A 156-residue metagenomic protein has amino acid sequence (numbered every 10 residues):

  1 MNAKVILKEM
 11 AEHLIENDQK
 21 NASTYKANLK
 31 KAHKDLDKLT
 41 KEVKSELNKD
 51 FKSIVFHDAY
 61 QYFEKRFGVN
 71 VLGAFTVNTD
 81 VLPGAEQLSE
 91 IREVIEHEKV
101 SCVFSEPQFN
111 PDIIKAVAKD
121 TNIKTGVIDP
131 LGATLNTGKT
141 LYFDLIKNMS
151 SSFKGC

Functional and structural regions predicted by a protein language model:
M1-C156: Extracytoplasmic metal-acquisition and chelation regions
